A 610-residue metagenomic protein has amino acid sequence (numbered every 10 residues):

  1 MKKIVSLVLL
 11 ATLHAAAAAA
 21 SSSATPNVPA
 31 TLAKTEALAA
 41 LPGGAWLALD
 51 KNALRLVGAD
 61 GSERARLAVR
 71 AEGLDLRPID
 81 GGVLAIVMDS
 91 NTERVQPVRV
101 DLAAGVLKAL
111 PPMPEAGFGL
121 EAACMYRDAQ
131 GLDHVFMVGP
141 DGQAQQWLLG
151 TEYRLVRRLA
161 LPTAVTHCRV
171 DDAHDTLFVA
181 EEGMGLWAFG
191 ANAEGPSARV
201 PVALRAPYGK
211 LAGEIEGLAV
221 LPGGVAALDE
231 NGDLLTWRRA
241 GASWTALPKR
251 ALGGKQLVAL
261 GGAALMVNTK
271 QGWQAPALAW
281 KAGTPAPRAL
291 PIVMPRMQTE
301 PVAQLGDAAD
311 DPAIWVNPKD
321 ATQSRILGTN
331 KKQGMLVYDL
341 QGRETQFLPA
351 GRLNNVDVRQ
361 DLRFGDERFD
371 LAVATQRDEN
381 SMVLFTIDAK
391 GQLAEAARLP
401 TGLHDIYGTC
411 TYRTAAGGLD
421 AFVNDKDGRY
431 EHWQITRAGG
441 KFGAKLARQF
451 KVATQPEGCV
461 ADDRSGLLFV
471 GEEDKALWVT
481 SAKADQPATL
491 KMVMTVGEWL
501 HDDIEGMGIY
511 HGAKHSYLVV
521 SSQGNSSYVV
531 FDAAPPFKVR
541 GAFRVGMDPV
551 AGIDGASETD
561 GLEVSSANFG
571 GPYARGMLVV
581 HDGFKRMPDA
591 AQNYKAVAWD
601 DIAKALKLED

Functional and structural regions predicted by a protein language model:
M1-A20: Gram-negative bacterial Sec-dependent N-terminal signal peptides
A20-D610: Sequence/structural signature of beta-propeller domains
